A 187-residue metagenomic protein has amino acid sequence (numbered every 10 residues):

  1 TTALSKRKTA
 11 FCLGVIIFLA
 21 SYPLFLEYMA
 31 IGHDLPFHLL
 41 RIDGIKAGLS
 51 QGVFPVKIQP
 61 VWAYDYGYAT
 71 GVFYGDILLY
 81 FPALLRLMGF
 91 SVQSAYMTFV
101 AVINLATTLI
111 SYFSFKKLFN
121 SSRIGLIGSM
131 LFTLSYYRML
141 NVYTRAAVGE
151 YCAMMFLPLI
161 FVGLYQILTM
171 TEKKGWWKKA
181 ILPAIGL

Functional and structural regions predicted by a protein language model:
T1-L24: Start-transfer (signal-anchor) and selected internal transmembrane alpha helices of multi-pass inner/ER membrane
T2, W176-L187: Short, intrinsically disordered, charge-balanced linker/junction segments flanking boundaries in proteins
T2-L4, K116-N120, T169-G175: Membrane-interface helix-boundary motifs at transmembrane edges
S5-T9, Q93-F99, I160, K179: Membrane-interface helix-boundary signature
A10-G14, T98, L126-M130, A180-A184: Hydrophobic alpha-helical transmembrane segments
A20-L118, R123-F156, G163: Active-site lumenal/periplasmic loops and adjacent helix-entry segments of GT-C-fold, multi-pass membrane
I160-K179: Membrane-interface transmembrane helices that cradle and orient dolichyl/undecaprenyl
